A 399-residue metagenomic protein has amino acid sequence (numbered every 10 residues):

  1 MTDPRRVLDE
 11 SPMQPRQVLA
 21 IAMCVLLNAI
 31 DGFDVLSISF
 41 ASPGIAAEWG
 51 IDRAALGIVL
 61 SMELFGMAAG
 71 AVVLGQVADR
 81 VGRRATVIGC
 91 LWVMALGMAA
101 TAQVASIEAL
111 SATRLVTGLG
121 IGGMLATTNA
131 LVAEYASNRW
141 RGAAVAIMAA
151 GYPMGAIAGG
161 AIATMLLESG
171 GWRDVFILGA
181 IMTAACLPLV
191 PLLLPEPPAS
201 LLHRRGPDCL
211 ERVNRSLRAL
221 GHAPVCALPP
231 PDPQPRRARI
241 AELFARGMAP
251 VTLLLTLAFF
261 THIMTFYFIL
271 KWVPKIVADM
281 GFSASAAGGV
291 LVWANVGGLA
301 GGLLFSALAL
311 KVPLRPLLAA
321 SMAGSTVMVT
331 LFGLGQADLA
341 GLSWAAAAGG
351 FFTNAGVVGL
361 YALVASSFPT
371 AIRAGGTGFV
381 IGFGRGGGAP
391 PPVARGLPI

Functional and structural regions predicted by a protein language model:
M1-E10, L192-M248: Intracellular cytosolic loops and amphipathic helices of Major Facilitator Superfamily
M1-F33: Cytosolic juxtamembrane N-terminal segment immediately preceding the first transmembrane helix of multi-pass
I38-S39, F244-G302: Extracytoplasmic gate region of multi-pass secondary transporters
G50, G82, Q103-A109, G120 (+2 more regions): Helix-breaking motifs and short loop linkers at transmembrane-helix boundaries and internal kinks in secondary membrane
A69-I107: Conserved MFS/SLC helix-loop-helix module at the cytosolic interface between two early adjacent transmembrane helices
V93, G97, E108-V116, A340-A348: Paired small-residue
G142-E168, M182-T183, F383-P391: Glycine-rich segments within core transmembrane alpha-helices of 12-TM secondary carriers
